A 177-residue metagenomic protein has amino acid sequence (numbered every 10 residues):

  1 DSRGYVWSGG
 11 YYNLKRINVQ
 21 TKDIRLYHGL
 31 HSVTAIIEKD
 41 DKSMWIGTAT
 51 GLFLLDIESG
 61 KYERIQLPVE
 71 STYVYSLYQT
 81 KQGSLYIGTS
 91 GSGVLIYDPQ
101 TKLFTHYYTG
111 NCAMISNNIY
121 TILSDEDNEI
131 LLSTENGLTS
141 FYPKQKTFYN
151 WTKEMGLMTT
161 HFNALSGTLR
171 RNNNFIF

Functional and structural regions predicted by a protein language model:
D1-F177: Carboxylate-rich, polar loop motifs that coordinate divalent cations or form catalytic acidic clusters
